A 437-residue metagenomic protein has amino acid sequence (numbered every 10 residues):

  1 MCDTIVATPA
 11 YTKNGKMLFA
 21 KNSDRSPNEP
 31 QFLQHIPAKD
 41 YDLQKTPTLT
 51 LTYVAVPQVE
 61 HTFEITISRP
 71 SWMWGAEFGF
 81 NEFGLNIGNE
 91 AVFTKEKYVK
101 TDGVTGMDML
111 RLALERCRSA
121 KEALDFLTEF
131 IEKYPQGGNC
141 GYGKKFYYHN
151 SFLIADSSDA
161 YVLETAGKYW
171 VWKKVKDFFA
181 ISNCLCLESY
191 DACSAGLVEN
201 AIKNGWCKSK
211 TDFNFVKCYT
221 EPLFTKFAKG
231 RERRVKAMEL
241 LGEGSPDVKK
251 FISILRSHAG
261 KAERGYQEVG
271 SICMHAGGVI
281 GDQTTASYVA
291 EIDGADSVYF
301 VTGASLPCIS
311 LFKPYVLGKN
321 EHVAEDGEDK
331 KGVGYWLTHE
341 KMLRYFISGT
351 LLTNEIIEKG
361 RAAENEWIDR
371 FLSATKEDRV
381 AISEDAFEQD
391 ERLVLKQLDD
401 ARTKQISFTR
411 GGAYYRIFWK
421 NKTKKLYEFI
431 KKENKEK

Functional and structural regions predicted by a protein language model:
M1-A10, E263-I272, F408: Short, Gly/Pro- and small/polar-rich lid/capping loops
C2-G106, F126-K249: A contiguous strand-loop segment
T4-Y11, V279, V380-K437: Acidic, low-complexity N-terminal propeptides/linkers enriched in Ser/Thr/Asp/Gly that mediate export, maturation
L110-C117: Short, well-ordered beta-strand elements within core beta-sheets of diverse protein domains
A123-E132, V248-A262, E384: Short, well-structured alpha-helical segments that form the helix of a local strand-helix-strand
K250-D282: Short N-terminal edge-element motif at the start of the domain
V269-T403: Substrate-recognition/cap regions that form aromatic- and gly/pro-loop-enriched pockets for small-molecule ligands
